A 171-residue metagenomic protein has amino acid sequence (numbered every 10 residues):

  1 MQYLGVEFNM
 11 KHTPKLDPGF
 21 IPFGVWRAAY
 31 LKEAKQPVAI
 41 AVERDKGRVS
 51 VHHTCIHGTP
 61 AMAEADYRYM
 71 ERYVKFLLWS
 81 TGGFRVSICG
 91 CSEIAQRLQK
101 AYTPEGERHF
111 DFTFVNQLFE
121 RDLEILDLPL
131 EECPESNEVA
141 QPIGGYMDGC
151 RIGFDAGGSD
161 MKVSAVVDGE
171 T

Functional and structural regions predicted by a protein language model:
M1-R151: Nucleotide/phosphate-binding catalytic cleft detector across ATP-hydrolyzing and phosphate-transferring enzymes
V139-G169: Gly/Thr-rich phosphate-binding beta-strand-loop-beta motif of the actin/hexokinase/Hsp70
